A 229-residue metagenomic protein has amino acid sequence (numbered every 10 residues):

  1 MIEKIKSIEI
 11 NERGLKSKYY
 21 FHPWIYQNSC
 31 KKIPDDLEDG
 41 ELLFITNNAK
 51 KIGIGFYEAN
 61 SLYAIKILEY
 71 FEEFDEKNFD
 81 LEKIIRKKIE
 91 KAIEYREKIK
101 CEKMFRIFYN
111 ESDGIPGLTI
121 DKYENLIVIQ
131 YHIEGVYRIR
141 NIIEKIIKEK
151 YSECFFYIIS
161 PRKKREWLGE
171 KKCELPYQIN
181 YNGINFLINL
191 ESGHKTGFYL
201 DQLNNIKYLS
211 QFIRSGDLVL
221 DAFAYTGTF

Functional and structural regions predicted by a protein language model:
M1-L118, K122, E174: Non-catalytic accessory regions of SAM-dependent methyltransferases
G40, N125, N205, F223: Residue-level signal for inorganic ion chemistry
F105, I184, G216-D217: Nucleotide donor/acceptor-binding cores
F108-D121, Y137-Y199, K207: Non-catalytic substrate-recognition/targeting regions of SAM-dependent transferases
K122, L126-Y131: Carbohydrate-binding surface patches
L200-D217: Conserved alpha-helix/loop element of class I SAM-dependent methyltransferases that forms part of the SAM/SAH-binding
G216-Y225: Conserved class I S-adenosyl-L-methionine
T228: Conserved SAM/SAH-binding loop-helix junction of Class I S-adenosyl-L-methionine-dependent methyltransferases
